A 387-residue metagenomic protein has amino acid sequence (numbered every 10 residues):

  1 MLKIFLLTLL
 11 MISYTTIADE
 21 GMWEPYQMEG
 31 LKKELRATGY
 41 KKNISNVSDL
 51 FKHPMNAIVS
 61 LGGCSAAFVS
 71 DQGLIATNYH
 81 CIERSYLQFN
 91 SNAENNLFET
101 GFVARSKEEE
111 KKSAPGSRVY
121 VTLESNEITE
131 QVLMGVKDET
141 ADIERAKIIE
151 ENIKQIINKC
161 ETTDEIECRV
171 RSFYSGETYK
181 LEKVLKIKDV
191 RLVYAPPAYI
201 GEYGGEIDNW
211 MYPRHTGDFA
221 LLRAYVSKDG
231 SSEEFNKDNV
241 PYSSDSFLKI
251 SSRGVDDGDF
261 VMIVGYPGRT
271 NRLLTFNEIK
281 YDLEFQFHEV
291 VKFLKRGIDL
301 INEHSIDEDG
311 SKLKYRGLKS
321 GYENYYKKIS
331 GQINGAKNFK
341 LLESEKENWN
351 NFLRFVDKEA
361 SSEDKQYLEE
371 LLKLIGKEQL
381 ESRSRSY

Functional and structural regions predicted by a protein language model:
I4-S13: Sec-dependent N-terminal signal peptides
T15-Y387: Terminal presequence/propeptide segments associated with secretion/organelle targeting and zymogen/polyprotein
